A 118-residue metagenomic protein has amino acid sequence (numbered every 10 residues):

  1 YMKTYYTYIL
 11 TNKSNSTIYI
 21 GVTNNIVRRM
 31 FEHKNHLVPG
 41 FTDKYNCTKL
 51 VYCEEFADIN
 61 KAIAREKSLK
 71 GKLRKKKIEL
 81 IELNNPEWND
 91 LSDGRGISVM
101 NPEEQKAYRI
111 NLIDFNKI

Functional and structural regions predicted by a protein language model:
Y1-P39, D43-C53, I63-K67, N84-P86 (+1 more regions): GIY-YIG nuclease catalytic motif and its immediate N-terminal context
F56: Short, surface-exposed polybasic/aromatic micro-patch for ligand or macromolecular engagement
I59: C2H2-type zinc-finger recognition helix
K67-L80: Short arginine-rich
